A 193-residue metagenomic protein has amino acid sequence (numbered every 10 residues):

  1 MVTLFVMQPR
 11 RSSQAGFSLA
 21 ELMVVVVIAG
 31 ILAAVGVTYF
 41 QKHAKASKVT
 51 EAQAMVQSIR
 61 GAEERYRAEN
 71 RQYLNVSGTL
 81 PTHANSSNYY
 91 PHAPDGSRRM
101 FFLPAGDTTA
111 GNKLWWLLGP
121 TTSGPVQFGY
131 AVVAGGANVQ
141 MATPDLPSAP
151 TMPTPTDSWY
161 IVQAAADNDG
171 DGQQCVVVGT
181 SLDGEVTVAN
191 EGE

Functional and structural regions predicted by a protein language model:
M1-F17: N-terminal leader/signal peptides at the extreme start of proteins
S13-A44: N-terminal single-pass transmembrane signal-anchor helix
V26, Q53, R60: Conserved catalytic core of two-component sensor histidine kinases
T38, A54-Q57: Surface-exposed alpha-helical interface segments used for non-catalytic interactions
K42-T50, R60-L80: Alpha-helix exit/C-cap motif
E69-E193: Periplasmic/extracellular, small/polar-rich flexible segments of pilin-like filament-forming proteins
